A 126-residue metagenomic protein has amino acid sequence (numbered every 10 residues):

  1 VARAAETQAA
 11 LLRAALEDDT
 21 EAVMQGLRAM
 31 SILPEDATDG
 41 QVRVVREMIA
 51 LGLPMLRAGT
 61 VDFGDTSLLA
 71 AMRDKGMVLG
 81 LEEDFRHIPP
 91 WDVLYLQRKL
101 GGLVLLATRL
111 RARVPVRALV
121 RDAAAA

Functional and structural regions predicted by a protein language model:
V1-A126: Helix-rich C-lobe and terminal helical cap/extension of kinase-like folds
